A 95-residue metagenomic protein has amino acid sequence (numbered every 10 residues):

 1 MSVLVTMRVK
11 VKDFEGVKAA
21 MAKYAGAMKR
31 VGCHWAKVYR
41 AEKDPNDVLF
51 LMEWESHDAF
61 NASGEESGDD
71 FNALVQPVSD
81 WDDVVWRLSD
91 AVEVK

Functional and structural regions predicted by a protein language model:
M1-S2, K95: Compositionally biased, disordered extreme N-termini, encompassing classical targeting presequences
S2-V9, K37-E66: Short, well-ordered beta-strand segments in beta-rich or mixed alpha/beta enzyme and ligand-binding folds
V5, E15, H34-K37, V84: Short alpha-helical segments used as structural interaction elements across diverse proteins
V9-A20: Short, surface-exposed ligand-recognition loops at beta-strand->loop->(often short) alpha-helix junctions that present
K12-F14, H57, A91: Generic structural motif
V17, A25, V38-A41: Hydrophobic alpha-helical segments, principally membrane-spanning helices and signal/leader peptides
K23-W35, E53-L88: An amphipathic, aromatic/His-enriched active-site/gating alpha helix that lines ligand/cofactor pockets
R87-K95: Short, low-order "capping/linker" segments at domain edges
